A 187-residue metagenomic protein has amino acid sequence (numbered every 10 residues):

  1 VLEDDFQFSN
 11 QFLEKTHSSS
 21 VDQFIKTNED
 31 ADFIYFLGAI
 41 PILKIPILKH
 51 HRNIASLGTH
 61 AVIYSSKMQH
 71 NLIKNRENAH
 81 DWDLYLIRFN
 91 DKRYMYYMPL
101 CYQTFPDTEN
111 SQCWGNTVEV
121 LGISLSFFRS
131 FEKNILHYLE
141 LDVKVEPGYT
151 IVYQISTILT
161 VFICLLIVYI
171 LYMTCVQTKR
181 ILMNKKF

Functional and structural regions predicted by a protein language model:
V1-L2, F6-F187: An acidic/histidine-cluster motif and surrounding catalytic segment that typifies divalent-metal-assisted enzyme active
